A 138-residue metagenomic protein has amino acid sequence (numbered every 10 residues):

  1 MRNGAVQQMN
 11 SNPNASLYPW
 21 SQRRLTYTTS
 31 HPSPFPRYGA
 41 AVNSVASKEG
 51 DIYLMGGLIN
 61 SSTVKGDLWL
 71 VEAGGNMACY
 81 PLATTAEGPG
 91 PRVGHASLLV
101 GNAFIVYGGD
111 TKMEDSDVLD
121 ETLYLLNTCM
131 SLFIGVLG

Functional and structural regions predicted by a protein language model:
M1-G138: Kelch-like beta-propeller repeat domains
